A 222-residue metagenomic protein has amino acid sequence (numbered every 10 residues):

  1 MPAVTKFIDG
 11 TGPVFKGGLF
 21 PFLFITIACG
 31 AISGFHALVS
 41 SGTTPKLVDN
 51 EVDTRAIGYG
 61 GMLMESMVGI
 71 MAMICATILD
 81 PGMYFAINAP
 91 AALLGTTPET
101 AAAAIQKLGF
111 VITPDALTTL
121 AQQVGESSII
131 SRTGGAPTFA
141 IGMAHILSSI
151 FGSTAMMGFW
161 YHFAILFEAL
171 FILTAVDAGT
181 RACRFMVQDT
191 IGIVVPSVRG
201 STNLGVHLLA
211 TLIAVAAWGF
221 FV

Functional and structural regions predicted by a protein language model:
M1, F7-D49, I57, T113 (+2 more regions): Hydrophobic, membrane-embedded alpha-helices of multi-pass small-molecule transporters
P2-I8, L63-I141, A178: Extracellular/periplasmic helix-exit of transmembrane alpha-helices
G10-G17, I150-G158: Helix-boundary and loop/linker segments of multi-pass membrane transporters
A28-I32, H36, T43, G60-L63 (+7 more regions): Residues within alpha-helical transmembrane segments of multi-pass membrane proteins, especially transporters, ion
C29, S33-G34, K46, N50 (+3 more regions): Conserved helix-loop functional segments at active or binding sites
F35, V39-G69, N88, A182-C183 (+2 more regions): Hydrophobic, small-residue-rich membrane helices and short re-entrant helix-turn-helix hairpins that build
T54, G135-I150, G179-V194: Hydrophobic alpha-helical segments of integral membrane proteins, encompassing both true transmembrane helices
G60-M67, G134-G135, T154-A164, L173 (+1 more regions): Loop-to-transmembrane helix boundary motifs in multi-pass membrane proteins
